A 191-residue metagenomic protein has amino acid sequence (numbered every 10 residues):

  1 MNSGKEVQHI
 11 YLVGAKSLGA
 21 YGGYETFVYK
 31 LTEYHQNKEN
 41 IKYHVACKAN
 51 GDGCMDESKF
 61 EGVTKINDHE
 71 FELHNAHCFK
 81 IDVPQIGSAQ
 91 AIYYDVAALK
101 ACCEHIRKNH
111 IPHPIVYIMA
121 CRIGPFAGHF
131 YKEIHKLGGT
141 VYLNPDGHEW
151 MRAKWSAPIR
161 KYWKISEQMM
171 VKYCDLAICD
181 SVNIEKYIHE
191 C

Functional and structural regions predicted by a protein language model:
K5-V7, L12-Y21, Y34-A89, N183-H189: N-terminal strand-loop element at the rim of the active site of nucleotide-sugar-dependent glycosyltransferases
V7, H113, Y173-C174: Short, well-ordered alpha-helix to beta-strand connector turns
G23-L31, Y162: Conserved alpha-helical elements of sugar-nucleotide-dependent glycosyltransferases
Y24-F27, A46-K48, Y117-C121, C179-S181: Replace "coordinates the UDP/GDP/TDP-sugar" with "coordinates nucleotide-activated sugar donors
L73-K100, R152-I159: A short, charged, and often flexible helix/loop element on the N-terminal side of the glycosyltransferase catalytic
Q90-C102, H113-L137, Y142-D146: An aromatic- and histidine-rich active-site surface loop
I159-A177: Membrane-proximal helix-turn-helix segments that form the acceptor-binding/catalytic region of lipid-linked
K172-C191: A short, active-site helix/loop in glycosyltransferases that binds the activated sugar's phosphate group
